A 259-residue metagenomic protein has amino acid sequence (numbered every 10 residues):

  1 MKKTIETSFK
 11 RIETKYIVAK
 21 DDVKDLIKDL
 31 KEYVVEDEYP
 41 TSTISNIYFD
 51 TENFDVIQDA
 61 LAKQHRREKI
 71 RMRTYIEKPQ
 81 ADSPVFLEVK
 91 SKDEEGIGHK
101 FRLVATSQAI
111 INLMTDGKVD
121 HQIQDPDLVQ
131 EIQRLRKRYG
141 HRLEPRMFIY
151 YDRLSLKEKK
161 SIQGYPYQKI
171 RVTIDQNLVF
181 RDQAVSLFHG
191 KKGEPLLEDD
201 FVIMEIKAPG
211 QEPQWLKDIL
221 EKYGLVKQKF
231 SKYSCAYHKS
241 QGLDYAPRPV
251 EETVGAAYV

Functional and structural regions predicted by a protein language model:
M1-V259: Phosphate-end processing signature that detects enzymes handling 5′-triphosphorylated RNA and polyphosphate
